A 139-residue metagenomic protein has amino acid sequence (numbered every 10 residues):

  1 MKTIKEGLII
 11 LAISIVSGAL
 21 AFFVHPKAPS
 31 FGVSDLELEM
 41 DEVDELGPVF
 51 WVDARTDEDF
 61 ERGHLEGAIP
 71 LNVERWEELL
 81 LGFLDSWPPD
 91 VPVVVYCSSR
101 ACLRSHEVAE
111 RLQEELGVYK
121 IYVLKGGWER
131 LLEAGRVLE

Functional and structural regions predicted by a protein language model:
M1-R62: Flexible, polar/low-complexity N-terminal or interdomain linker segments that lie immediately upstream of folded
M40-P92, E139: Extracytoplasmic/periplasmic/luminal assembly and interaction segments in envelope/secretory/respiratory proteins
G63, H106, A134-G135: Short, well-ordered secondary-structure micro-motifs
L65, G117-V118, R136: Helix N-cap/coil-helix junction residues
L84-L131: Catalytic cysteine-centered active loop of the rhodanese-like fold, especially the PTP/DSP P-loop
L131-E139: Glycine-rich, charge-decorated loop segments at or immediately adjacent to ligand/cofactor-binding or catalytic sites
